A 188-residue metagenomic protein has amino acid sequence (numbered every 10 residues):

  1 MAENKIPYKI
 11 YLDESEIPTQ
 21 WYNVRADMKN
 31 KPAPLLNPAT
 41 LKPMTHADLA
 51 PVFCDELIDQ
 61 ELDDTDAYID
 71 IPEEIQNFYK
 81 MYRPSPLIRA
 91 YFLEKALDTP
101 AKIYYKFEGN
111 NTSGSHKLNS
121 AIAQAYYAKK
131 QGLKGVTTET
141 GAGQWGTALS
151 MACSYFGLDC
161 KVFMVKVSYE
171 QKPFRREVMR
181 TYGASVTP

Functional and structural regions predicted by a protein language model:
M1-P188: PLP-dependent amino-acid enzyme catalytic core
